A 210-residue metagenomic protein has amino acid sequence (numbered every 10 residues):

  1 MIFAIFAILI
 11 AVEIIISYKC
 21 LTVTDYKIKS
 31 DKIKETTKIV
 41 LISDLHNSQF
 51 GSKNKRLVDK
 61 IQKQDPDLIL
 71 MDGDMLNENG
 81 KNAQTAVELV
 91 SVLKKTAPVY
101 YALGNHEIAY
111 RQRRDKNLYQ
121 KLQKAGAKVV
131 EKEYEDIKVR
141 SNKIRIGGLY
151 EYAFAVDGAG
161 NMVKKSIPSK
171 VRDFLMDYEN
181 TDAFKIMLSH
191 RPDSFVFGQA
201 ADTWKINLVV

Functional and structural regions predicted by a protein language model:
M1-I33: N-terminal membrane-anchoring alpha-helices
I16-Y18, D44-F50, L76-G80, G160-K165 (+1 more regions): Short, flexible loop segments at the rims of nucleotide/cofactor-binding pockets, characterized by
C20, K53, S166-K170: Soluble or luminal CAZymes and related metallo-dependent hydrolases
V23-D25, I42, K132, I146: Hydrophobic residues on conserved beta-strands that form the core of alpha/beta folds
K32, N47, I108-L208: Conserved catalytic scaffold of divalent metal-dependent phosphoesterases
E35-V130: Membrane-embedded segments
P66-D67, I206, V210: Proline-aspartate-enriched helix->loop->beta-strand connector
